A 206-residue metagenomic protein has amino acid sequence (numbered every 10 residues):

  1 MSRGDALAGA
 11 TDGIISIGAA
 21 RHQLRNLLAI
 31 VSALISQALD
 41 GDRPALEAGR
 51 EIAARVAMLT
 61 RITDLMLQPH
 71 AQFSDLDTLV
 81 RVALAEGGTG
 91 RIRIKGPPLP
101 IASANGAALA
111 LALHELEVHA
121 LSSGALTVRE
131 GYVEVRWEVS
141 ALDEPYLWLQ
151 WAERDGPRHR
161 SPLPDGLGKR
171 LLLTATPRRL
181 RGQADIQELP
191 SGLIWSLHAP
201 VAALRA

Functional and structural regions predicted by a protein language model:
R3-A19, R43, G88-V133, L163: Conserved short strand/loop->alpha-helix "switch" segment adjacent to the catalytic nucleotide/phosphoryl-transfer site
I14-A29, A33, Q37: Conserved phosphoacceptor histidine of two-component systems
I35-E47: Short acidic helix/loop segment immediately C-terminal to the autophosphorylated histidine in two-component histidine
I52-L65, A71-G88, W137-E138: Short beta-to-alpha transition helix within the HATPase_c
E130-E144, A152: Short beta-strand/loop element within the Bergerat-fold HATPase_c
P157, L189-S196: Glycine-rich nucleotide-binding loop
R158-Q187: ATP phosphate-binding glycine-rich loop and adjacent ATP-lid/helix-beta elements within ATP-binding kinase/ATPase
P200-A206: C-terminal end segment of the histidine kinase catalytic
